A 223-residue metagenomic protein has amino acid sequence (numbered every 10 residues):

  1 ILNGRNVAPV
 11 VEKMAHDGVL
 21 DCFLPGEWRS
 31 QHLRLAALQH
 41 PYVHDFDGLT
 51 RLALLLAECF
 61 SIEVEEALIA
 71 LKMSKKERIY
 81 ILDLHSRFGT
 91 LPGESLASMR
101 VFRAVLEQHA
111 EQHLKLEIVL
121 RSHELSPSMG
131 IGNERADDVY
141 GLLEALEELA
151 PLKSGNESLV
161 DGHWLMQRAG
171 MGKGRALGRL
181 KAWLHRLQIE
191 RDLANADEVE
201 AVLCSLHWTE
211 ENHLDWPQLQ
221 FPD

Functional and structural regions predicted by a protein language model:
I1-E134: Conserved, hydrophobic alpha-helical core segments of structured domains
P127-D223: Charged substrate- and nucleic-acid-binding regions of tRNA-handling and nucleotidyl-transfer enzymes, centered on
